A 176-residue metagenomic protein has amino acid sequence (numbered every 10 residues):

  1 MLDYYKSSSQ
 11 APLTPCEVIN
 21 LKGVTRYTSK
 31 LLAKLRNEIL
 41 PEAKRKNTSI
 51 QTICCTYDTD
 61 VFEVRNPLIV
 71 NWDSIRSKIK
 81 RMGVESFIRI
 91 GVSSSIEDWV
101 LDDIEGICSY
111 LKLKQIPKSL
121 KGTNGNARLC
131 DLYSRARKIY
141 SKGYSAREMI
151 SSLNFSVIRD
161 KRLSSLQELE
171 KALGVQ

Functional and structural regions predicted by a protein language model:
M1-K22, A33-Q176: C-terminal accessory helical subdomains adjacent to catalytic cores in phosphodiester- and nucleotide-handling enzymes
Y27-K30: Short glycine-rich substrate-engagement loop in P-loop NTPases that contacts/grips substrate
